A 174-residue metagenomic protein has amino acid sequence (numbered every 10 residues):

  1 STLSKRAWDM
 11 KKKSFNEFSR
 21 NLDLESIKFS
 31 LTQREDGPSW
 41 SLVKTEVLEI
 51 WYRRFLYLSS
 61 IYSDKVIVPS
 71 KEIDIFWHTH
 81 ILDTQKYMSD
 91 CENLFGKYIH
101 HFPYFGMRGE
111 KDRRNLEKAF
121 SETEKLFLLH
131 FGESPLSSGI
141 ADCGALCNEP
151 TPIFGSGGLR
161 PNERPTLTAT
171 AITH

Functional and structural regions predicted by a protein language model:
T2-H174: Intrinsically disordered, low-complexity, repeat-rich regions that form long N- or C-terminal tails or large
